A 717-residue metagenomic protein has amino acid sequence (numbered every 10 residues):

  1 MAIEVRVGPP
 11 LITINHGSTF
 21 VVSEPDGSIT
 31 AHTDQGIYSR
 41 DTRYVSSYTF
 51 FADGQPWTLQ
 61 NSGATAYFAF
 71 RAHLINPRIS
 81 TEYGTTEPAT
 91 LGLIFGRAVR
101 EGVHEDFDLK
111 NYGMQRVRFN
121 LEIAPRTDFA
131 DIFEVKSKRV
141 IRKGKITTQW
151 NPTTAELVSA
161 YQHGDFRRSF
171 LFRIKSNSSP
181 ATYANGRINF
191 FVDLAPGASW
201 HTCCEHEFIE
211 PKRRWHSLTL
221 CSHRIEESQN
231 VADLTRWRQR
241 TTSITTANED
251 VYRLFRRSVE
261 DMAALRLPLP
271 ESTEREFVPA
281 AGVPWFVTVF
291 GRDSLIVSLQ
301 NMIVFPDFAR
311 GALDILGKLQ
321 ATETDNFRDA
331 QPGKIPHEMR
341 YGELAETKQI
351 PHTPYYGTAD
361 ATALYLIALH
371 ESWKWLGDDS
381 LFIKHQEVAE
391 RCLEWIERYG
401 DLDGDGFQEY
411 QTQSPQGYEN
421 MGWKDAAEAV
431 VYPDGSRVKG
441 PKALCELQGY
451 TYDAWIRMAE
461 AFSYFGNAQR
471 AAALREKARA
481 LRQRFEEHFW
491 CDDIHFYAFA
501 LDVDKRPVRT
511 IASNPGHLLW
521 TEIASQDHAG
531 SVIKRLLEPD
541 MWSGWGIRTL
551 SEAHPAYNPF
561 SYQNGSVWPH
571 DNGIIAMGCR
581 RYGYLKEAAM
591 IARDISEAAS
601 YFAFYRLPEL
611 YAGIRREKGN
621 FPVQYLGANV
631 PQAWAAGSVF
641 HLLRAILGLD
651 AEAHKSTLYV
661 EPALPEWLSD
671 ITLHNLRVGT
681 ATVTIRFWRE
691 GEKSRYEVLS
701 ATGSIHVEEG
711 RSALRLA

Functional and structural regions predicted by a protein language model:
M1-T90, V99-G102, M114-R116, D128-F133 (+5 more regions): An extended acidic
A69, H73-N76, T245-V289, D314-Y356 (+10 more regions): Extended glycan-interaction surfaces of carbohydrate-active proteins
Y83-G96, G144-T147, N177-A184, P332-T362 (+1 more regions): Aromatic/His-enriched, Gly/Pro-containing loop or helix-boundary segments that lie immediately adjacent to catalytic
G102-H104, N111-T288, D379-I383, E390-D401 (+5 more regions): Acidic/polar, glycine-enriched structural segments that form the non-catalytic walls/loops of the carbohydrate-binding
R118, A195, A461-H488, D492 (+3 more regions): Beta-rich accessory regions
K175, H216-D233, D250-R257, F305-L319 (+8 more regions): Extended, well-ordered alpha-helical scaffold segments
D293-T324, N514-Q526, N572-A588, A592-I595: Alpha-helical support elements that line or immediately flank enzyme active sites and cofactor-binding pockets
Y625-T672: Catalytic cores of secreted or luminal carbohydrate-active enzymes
